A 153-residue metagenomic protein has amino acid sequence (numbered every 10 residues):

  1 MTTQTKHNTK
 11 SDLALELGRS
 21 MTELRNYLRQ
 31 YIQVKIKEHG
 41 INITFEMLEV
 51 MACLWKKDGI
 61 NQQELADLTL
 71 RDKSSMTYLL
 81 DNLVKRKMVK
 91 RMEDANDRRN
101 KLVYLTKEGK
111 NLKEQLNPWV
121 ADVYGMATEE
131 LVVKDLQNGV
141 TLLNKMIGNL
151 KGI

Functional and structural regions predicted by a protein language model:
M1-D12, K134-I153: C-terminal regulatory/oligomerization modules of transcriptional regulators
M1-H39: N-terminal leader segment of winged-helix/HTH proteins
T3-T5, D81-T141: Charged, amphipathic alpha-helical coiled-coil/dimerization segments
L13, L17, I43-M47, E108 (+1 more regions): N-terminal positioning helix adjacent to the helix-turn-helix/winged-helix DNA-binding module
M21-L24, L28-Y31, K35, T69 (+2 more regions): Alpha-helical linker/hinge and terminal dimerization helices associated with HTH transcriptional regulators
N26, Q30-S75: N-terminal helix-turn-helix DNA-binding core of bacterial DNA-binding proteins
F45-E49, Q62-A66, T77-V84, R91-D94 (+1 more regions): A broad helix-preferring feature
E49-A52, D67, E114, V140 (+1 more regions): A cross-family signal for key residues in well-ordered alpha-helices that form functional helical elements
